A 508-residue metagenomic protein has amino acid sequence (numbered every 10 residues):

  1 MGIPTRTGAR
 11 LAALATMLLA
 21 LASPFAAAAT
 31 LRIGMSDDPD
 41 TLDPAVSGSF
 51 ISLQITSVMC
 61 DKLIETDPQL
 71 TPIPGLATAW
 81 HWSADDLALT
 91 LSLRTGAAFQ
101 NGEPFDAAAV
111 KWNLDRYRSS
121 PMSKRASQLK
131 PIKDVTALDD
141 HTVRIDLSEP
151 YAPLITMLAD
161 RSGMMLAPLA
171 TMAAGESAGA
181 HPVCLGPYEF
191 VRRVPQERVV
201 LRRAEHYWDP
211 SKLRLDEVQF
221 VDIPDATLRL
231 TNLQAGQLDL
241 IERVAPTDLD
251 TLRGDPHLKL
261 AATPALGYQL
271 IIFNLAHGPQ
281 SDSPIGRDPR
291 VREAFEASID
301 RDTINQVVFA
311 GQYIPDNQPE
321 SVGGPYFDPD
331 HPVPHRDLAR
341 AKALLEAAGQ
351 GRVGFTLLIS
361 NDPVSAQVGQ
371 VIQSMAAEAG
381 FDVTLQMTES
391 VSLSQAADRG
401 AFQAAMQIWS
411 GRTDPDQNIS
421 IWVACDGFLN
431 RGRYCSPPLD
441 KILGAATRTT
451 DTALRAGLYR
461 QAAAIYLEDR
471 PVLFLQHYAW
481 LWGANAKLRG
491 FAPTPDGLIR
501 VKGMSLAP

Functional and structural regions predicted by a protein language model:
R32, D106-N113, D140-D146, G186-P187 (+5 more regions): Alpha-helical secondary-structure segments
G34-A84, W112-D115, A180-C184: N-terminal lobe/hinge region of extracytoplasmic solute-binding protein
H81, S92, A126-A170: Surface-exposed binding/hinge segments that line and control ligand-binding clefts or catalytic entry sites
Y151, A159-L213, E217-Q219, L338-A339 (+2 more regions): Gly/Pro-rich hinge or "lid" segments in bacterial periplasmic/extracellular proteins
P195, Y313, G324-P325, P334 (+3 more regions): Ligand/substrate-recognition segments at binding pockets and active sites
R203, A261, G286-S374, Q461 (+1 more regions): Append "and occasionally in soluble cytosolic enzymes with long acidic Gly/Pro-rich linkers
H206-T251, P289, Q373-S374, D382-T384: Ligand-site clamp/hinge motif
R290-E293, N305, D382-L393, S420-A486 (+1 more regions): Extracytoplasmic/peripheral linker and loop segments enriched in polar/acidic and small residues with frequent Thr/Pro
